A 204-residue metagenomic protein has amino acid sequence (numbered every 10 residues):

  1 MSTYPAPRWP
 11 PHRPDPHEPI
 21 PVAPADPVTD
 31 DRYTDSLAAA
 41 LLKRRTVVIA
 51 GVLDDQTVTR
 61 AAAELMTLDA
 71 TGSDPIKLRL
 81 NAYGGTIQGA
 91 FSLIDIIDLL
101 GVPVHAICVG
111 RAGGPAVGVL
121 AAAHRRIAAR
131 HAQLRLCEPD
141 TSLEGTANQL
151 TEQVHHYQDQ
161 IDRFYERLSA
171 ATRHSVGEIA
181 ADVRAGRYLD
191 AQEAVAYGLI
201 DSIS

Functional and structural regions predicted by a protein language model:
M1-P115, A121-S204: N-terminal organellar transit peptides
